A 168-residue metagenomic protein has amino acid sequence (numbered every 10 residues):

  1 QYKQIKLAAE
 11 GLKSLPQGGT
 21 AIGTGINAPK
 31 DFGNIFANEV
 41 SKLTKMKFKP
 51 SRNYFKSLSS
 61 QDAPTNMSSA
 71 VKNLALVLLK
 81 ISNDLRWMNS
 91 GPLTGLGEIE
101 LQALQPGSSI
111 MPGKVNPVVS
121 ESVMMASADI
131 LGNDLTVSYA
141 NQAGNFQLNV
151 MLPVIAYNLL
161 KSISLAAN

Functional and structural regions predicted by a protein language model:
Q1-V137: Internal glycine-rich alpha/beta core junctions
A126, V137-N168: Generic long, charged, amphipathic alpha-helical segments
